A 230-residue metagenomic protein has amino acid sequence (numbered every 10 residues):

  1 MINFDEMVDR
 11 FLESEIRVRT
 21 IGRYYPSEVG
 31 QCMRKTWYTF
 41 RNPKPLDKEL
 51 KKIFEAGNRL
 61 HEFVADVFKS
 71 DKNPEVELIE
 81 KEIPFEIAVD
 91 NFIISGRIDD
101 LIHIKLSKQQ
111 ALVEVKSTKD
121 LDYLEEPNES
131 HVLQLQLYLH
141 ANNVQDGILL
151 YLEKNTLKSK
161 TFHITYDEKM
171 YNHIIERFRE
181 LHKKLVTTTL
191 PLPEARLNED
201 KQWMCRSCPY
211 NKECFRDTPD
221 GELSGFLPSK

Functional and structural regions predicted by a protein language model:
M1-L112, K119-Y123: Metal-dependent nuclease catalytic cores that hydrolyze phosphodiester bonds in DNA/RNA, characterized by
C32, Y138, C208: A residue-level signal for conserved active-site and pocket-lining positions in enzyme catalytic cores
A56-L60, S130, M170: Soluble or luminal CAZymes and related metallo-dependent hydrolases
E62-K69, I104, E126-E153: Metal-dependent nuclease catalytic cores in nucleic-acid-processing enzymes, especially RNase H-like/related
E80, L112-E114, D146-Y151: A structural signal for short, well-ordered beta-strand segments and their strand-loop junctions that often border
I93-S95, S130, D200: A generic fold-level signal
K116-D120, L152-K154: An acidic- and aromatic-residue-enriched active-site/binding cleft used to recognize and process polar
E125, A141-K230: Metal-dependent nuclease catalytic regions and adjoining charged, substrate-binding loops involved in nucleic-acid end
